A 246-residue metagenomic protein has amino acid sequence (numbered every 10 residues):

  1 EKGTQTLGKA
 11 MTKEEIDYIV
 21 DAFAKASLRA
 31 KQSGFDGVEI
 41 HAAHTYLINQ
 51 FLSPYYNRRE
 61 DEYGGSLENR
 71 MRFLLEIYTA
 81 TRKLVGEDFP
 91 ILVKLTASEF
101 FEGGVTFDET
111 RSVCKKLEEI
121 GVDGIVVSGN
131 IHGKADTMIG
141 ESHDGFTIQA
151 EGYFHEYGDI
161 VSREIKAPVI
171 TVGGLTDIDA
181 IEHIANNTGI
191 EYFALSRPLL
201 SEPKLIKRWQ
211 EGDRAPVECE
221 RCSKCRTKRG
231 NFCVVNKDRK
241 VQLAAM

Functional and structural regions predicted by a protein language model:
E1-M246: Flavin-dependent oxidoreductase catalytic cores
